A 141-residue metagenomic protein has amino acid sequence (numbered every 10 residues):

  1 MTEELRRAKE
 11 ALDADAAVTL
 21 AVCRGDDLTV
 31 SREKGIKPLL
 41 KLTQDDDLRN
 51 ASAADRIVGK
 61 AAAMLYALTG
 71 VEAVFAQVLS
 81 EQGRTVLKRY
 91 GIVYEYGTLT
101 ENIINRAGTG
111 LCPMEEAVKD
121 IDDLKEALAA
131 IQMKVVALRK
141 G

Functional and structural regions predicted by a protein language model:
M1-Q77, L99-P113, A117: Conserved mixed alpha/beta catalytic, RNA-binding, or beta-rich assembly cores of soluble enzyme, regulatory
T69-E72, R84-G141: C-terminal binding/interaction regions
V78-Q82: Short, polar loop motifs at secondary-structure junctions
